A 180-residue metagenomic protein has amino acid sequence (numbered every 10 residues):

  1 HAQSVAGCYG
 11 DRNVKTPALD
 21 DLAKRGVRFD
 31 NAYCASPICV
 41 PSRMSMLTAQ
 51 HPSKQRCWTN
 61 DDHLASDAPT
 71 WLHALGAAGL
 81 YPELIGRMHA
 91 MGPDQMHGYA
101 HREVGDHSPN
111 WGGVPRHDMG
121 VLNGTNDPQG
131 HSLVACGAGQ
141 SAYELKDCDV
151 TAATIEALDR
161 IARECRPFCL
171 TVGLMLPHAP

Functional and structural regions predicted by a protein language model:
H1-P180: Formylglycine-dependent sulfatase
